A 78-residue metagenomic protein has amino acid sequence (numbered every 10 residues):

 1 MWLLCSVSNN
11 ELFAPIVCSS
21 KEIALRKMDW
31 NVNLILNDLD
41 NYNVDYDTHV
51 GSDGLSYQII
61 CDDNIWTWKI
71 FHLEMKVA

Functional and structural regions predicted by a protein language model:
M1-F13, W30: Short aromatic-glycine-(Arg/Gly/Cys) micro-motifs in beta-strand/loop hairpins
W2-L4, C18, A24, Y57-I59 (+1 more regions): Hydrophobic beta-strand residues in large extracellular and virion-surface proteins
S6-V7, P15, S52-L55: Intrinsically disordered, low-complexity regions
N9-I23: A short, exposed loop/beta-hairpin motif centered on an aromatic-Gly-Thr core
C18, V32-N33: Residues in and immediately flanking transmembrane alpha helices
N33-A78: Short, mixed-charge low-complexity intrinsically disordered segments
